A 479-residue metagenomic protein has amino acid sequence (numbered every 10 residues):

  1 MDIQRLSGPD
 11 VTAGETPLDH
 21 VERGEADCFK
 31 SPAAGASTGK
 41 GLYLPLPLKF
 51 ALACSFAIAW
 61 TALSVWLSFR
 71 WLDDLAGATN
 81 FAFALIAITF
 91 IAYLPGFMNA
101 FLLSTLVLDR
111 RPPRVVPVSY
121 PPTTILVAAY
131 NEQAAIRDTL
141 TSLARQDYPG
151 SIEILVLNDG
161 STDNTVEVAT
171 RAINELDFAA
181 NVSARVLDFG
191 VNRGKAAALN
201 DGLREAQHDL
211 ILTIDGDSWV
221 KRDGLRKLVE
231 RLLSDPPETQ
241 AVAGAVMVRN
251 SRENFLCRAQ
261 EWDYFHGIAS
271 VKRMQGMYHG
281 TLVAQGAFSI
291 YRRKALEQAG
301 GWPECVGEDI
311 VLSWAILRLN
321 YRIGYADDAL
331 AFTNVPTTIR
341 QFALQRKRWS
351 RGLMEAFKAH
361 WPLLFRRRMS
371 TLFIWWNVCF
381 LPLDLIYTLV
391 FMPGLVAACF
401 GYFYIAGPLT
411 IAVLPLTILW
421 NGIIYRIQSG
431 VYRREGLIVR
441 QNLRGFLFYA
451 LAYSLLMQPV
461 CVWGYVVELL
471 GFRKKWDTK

Functional and structural regions predicted by a protein language model:
D2-S119, Q428, M457, G464-V467: N-terminal membrane-anchoring/stem segments of glycan-assembly enzymes
W66-Y93, L102, L106-L108, P117 (+1 more regions): Membrane-embedded multi-pass helical conduit in multi-pass membrane proteins, especially envelope-biosynthetic
S104, F178-A180, D188, A196-R204 (+4 more regions): Long helical/loop segments within the catalytic core of UDP-sugar-dependent glycosyltransferases, especially the large
P121-T124, E153, V311: Cell-envelope/extracellular polymer assembly enzymes that use nucleotide-activated donors
R137, D163-A172, D223: Acidic helix N-cap motif at the loop->helix transition within catalytic regions of sugar-transfer enzymes
T141-S151: Short, acidic, metal-binding catalytic loop of nucleotide-sugar glycosyltransferases
N158-E167, V191: A conserved acidic beta->alpha catalytic loop
I211: Short aromatic/hydrophobic "clamp" motif used to bind/position activated sugar donors
